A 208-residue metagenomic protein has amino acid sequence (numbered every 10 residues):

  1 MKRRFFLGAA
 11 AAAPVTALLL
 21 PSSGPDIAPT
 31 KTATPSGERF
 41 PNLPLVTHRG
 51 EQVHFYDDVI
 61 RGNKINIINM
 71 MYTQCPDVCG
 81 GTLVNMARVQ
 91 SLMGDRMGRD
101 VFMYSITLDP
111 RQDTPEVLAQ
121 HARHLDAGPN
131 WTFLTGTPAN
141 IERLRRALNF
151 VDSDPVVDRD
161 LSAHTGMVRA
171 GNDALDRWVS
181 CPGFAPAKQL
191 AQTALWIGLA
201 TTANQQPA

Functional and structural regions predicted by a protein language model:
F5-S23: N-terminal export signals
A17-H48: C-terminal segment of N-terminal export signals and the immediately downstream linker at the start of the mature
P44-I65: A short beta-strand-turn-helix
V59-C79: Short active-site neighborhood of thiol/selenol oxidoreductases, capturing the structured segment around
L83-M103: Conserved helix-turn-beta segment immediately C-terminal to the redox Cys motif in thioredoxin-like folds
D100-D113, N130-A139: Thiol-based oxidoreductase modules, predominantly thioredoxin-like and allied folds used for disulfide exchange
Q120-T165: Short, internal strand/loop/helix patches that form the active-site neighborhood or redox-interaction surface
D158-A208: Thiol-/selenol-based redox modules, centered on thioredoxin-like and closely related oxidoreductase domains
